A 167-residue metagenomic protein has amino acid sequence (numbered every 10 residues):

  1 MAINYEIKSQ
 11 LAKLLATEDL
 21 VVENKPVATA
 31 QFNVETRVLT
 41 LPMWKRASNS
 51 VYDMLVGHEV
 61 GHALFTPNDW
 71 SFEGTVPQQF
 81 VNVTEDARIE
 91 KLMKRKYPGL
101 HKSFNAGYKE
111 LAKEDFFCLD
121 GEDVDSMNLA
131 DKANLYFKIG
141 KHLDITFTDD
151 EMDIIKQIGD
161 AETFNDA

Functional and structural regions predicted by a protein language model:
M1-D160: Basic/hydrophobic alpha-helical interface regions
T163-A167: Eukaryotic cytosolic low-complexity regulatory segments
